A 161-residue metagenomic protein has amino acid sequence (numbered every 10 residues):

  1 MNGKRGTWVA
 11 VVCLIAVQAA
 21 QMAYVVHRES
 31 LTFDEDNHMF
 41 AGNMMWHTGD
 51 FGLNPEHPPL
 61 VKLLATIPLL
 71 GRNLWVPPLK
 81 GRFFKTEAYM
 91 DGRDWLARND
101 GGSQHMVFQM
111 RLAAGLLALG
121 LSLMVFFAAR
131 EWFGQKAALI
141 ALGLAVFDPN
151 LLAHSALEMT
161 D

Functional and structural regions predicted by a protein language model:
M1-A10: N-terminal membrane topogenic signal
R5-G6, F133-L139: Membrane-helix interface segments
V11-M22: Hydrophobic membrane-insertion alpha-helices, especially the h-region of bacterial N-terminal signal peptides
L14, A141-V146, A153: Short helix- or helix-capping micro-motifs that position conserved polar/aromatic residues at function-defining sites
A20-N37, F51, N73-K80: Helix-to-loop transition at the C-terminal end of transmembrane segments
F33, A156-D161: Short acidic/glycine- and proline-prone juxtamembrane loop motifs at membrane-interface regions of multi-pass membrane
G52-A113: Interfacial juxtamembrane loops and adjacent helix segments that form the catalytic/substrate-binding surfaces
L112-W132: Transmembrane-helix motifs of polytopic, lipid-linked glycan transferases
